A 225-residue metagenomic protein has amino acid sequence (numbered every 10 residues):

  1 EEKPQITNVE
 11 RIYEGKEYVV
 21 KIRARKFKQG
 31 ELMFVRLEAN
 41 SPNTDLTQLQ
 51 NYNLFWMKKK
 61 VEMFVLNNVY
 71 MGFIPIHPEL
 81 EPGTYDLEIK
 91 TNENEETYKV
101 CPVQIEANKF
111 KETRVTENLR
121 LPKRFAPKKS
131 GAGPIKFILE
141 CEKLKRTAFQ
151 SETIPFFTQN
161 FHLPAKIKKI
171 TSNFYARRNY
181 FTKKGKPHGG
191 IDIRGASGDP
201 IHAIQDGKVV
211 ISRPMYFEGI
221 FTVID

Functional and structural regions predicted by a protein language model:
E1-K111: Cationic-aromatic interfacial patches
V103-I220: Surface-exposed, glycine-biased beta-strand/turn segments
